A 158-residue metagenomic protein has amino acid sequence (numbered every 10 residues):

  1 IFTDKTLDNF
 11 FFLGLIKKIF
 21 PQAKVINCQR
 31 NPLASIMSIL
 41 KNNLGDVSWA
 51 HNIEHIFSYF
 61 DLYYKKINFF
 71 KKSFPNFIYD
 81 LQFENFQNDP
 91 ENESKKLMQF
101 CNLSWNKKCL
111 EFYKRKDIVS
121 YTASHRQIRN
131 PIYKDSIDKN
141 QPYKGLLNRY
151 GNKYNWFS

Functional and structural regions predicted by a protein language model:
I1, I36-D80, Q87-S158: PAPS-dependent sulfotransferases, especially Golgi type II membrane carbohydrate sulfotransferases
I1-K17: Glycine-rich phosphate-binding loop used to anchor ATP phosphates in small-molecule kinases, encompassing both
D4-T6, I26-Q29, L81: Generic beta-strand/beta-sheet core signal
L7-D8, P32, N85-Q87: Short, flexible loop/turn elements at secondary-structure junctions
F11, N31, N92: Short, well-structured alpha-helical interface segments that form or flank functional binding sites
I16-K41: Conserved phosphate-donor/acceptor-positioning beta-strand/loop module used by diverse small-molecule
